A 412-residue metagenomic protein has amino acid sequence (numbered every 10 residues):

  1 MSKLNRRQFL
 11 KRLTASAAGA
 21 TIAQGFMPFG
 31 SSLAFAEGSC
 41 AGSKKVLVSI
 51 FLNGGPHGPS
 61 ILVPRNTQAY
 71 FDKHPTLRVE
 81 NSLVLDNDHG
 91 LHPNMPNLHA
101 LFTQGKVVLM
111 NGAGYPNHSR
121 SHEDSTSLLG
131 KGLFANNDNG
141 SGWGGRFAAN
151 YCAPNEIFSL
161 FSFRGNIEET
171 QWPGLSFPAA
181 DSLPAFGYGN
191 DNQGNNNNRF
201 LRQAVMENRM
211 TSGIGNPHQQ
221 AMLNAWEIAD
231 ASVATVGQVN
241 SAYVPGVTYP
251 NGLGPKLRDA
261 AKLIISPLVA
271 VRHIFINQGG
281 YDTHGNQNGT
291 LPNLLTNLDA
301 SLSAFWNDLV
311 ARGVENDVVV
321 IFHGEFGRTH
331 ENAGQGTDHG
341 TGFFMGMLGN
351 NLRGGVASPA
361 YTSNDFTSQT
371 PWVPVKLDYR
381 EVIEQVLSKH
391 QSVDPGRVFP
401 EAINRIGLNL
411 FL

Functional and structural regions predicted by a protein language model:
M1-A20: N-terminal secretory signal peptides and thylakoid transit peptides that target proteins across membranes
A17, Q24, P28-V108: Intrinsic-disorder/low-complexity recognition with aromatic hotspots
E37-A41, D86-N196: Extracytoplasmic mature domains of secreted/periplasmic and thylakoid-lumen proteins
K45-P56, L98, V108, R272-N277 (+3 more regions): Beta-strand elements within well-structured catalytic alpha/beta cores of enzymes that handle phosphate/sulfate esters
L52-G58, G114-H118, G165-T170, G280-T283 (+2 more regions): Solvent-exposed loop/turn segments at secondary-structure junctions within structured extracellular/periplasmic domains
V63-P64, P75-P96, T283-L412: Feature marks hydrolase-like catalytic cores characterized by long aromatic- and Gly/Pro-rich stretches
Y151-N251: Patatin-like phospholipase A catalytic core
R209-D308: Anion-binding catalytic surfaces of enzymes that hydrolyze or transfer phosphate/sulfate esters
